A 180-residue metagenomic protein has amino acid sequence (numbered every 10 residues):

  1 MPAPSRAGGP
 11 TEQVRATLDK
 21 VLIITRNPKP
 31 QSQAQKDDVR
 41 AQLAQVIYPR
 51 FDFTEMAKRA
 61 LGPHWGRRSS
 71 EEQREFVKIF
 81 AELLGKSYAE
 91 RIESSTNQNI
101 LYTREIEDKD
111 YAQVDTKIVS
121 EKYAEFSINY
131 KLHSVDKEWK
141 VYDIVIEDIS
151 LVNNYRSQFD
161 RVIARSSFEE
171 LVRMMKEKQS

Functional and structural regions predicted by a protein language model:
P2-A7: Sec/Tat signal peptide C-region and signal peptidase I cleavage site
G9-Y88: Early exported N-terminus immediately downstream of N-terminal targeting peptides
Q33-A34, I100-L101, L171-V172: Short, hydrophobic secondary-structure boundary micro-motifs
H64-W65, V114, V141: Surface-exposed aromatic
K86-F126, K178-S180: Surface-exposed, charged secondary-structure patches
S127, K131-N153: Short beta-strand edge/turn micro-motifs at domain boundaries
D143-S180: Low-complexity, intrinsically disordered terminal/linker segments enriched in charged and Gly/Pro repeats
